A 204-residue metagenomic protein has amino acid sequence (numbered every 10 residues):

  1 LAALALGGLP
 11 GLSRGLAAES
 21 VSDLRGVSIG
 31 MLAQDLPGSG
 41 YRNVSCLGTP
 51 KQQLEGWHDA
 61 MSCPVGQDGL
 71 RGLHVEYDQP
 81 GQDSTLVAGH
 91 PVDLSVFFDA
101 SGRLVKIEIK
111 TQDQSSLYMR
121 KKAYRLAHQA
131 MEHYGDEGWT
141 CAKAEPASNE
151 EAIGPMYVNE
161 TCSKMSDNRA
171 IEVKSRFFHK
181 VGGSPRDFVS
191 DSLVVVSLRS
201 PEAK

Functional and structural regions predicted by a protein language model:
L1-G8: Bacterial N-terminal signal peptides
A3, S13-L16: Cleavable N-terminal signal peptides
L16-S62, S101-K204: Non-cytosolic coordination micro-motifs
D59-T111: Mid-chain, structured segments of secreted extracytoplasmic proteins
